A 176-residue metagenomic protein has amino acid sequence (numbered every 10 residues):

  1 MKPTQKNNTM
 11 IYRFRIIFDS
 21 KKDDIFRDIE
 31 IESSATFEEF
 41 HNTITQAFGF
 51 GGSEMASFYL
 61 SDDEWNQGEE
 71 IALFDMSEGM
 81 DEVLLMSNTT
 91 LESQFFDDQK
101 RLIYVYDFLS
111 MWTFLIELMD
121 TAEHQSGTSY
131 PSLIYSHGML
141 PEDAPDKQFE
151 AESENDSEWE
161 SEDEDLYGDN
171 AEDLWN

Functional and structural regions predicted by a protein language model:
M1-N176: Short linear regulatory motifs enriched in tryptophan with gly/pro/ser
